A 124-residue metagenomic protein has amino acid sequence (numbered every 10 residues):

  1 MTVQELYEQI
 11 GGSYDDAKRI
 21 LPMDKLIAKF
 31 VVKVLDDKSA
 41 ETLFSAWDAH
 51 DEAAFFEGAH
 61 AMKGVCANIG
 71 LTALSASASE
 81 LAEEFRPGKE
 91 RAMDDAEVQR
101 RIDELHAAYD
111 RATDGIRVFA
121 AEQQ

Functional and structural regions predicted by a protein language model:
M1-Y14, I20, D24-L35, S39 (+2 more regions): Amphipathic, coiled-coil-like alpha-helical segments
E41-A54: Helix-loop segments that flank and shape redox-cofactor active sites
M62: An anion-binding catalytic pocket shared by soluble metabolic enzymes
